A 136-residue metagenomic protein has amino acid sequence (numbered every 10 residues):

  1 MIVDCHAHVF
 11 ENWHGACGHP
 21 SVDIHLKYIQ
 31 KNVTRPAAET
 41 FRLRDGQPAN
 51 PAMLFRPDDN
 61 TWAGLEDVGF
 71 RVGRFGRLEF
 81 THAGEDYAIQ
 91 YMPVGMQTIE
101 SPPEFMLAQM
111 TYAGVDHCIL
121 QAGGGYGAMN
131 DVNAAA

Functional and structural regions predicted by a protein language model:
M1-A136: Helix-coil boundary/capping segments in enzymes
